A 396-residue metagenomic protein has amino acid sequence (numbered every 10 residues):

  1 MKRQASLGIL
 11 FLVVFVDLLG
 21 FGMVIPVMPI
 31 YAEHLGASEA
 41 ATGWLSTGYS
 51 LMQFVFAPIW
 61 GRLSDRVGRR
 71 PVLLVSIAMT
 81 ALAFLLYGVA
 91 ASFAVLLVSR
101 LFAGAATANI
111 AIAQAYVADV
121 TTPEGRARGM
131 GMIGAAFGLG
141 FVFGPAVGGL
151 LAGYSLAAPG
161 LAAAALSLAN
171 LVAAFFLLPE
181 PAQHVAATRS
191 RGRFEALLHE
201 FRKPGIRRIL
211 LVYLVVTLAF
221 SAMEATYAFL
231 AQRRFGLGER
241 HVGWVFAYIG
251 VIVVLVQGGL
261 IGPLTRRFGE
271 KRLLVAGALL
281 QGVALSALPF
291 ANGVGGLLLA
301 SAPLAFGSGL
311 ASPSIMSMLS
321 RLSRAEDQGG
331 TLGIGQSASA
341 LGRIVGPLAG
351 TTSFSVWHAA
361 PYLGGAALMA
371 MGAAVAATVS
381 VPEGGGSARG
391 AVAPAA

Functional and structural regions predicted by a protein language model:
M1-R3, P179-V212, A393-A396: Juxtamembrane intracellular "pre-TM" segments in multi-pass secondary transporters
G22, S50-P58, A108, F141-V142 (+3 more regions): Residue-level signature of mid-helix packing/kink "hotspots" within the transmembrane helices of 12-pass Major
P26-A40, T226-H241: Short amphipathic helix-loop junctions that connect adjacent transmembrane helices in Major Facilitator Superfamily/SLC
F54-F93: Conserved MFS/SLC helix-loop-helix module at the cytosolic interface between two early adjacent transmembrane helices
A57-G68, V256-E270: Helix-to-loop junctions at the C-terminal end of transmembrane segments in multipass secondary transporters
S99-G138: Cytoplasmic helix-loop-helix junction between adjacent transmembrane helices in 12-TM secondary transporters
I133-F175: Helix-loop-helix hairpin linking two adjacent transmembrane segments in secondary transporters
K271-I315: C-terminal transmembrane helical hairpin of 12-TM major facilitator-type secondary transporters
